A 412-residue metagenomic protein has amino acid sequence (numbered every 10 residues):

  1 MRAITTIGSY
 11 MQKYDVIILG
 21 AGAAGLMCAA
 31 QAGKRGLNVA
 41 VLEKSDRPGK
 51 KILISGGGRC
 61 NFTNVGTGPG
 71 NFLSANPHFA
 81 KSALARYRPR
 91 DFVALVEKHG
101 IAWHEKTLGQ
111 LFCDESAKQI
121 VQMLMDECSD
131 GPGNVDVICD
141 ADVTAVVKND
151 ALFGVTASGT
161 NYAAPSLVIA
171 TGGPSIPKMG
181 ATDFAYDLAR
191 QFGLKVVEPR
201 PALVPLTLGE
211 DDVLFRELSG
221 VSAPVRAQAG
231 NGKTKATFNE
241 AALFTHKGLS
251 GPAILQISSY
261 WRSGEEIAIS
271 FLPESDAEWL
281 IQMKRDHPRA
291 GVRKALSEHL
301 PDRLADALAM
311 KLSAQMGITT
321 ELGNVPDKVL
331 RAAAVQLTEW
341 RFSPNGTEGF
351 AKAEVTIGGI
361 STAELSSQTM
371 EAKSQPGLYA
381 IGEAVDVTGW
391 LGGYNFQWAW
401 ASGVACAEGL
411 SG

Functional and structural regions predicted by a protein language model:
Y14-V41, C406-S411: N-terminal Rossmann-like FAD-binding beta1-loop-alpha1 element of flavoenzymes
I17-L19, L42, V143, Y162-K178 (+3 more regions): Short hydrophobic core segments
D46-P48, L53-I54, T63-P69, A102 (+2 more regions): An anion/pyrophosphate-binding glycine-rich loop and adjacent beta-alpha core in soluble alpha-beta enzymes
G57-T107: Glycine-rich active-site loop/strand segments that organize a redox cofactor
R86-S166: Feature captures the FAD/FMN-dependent oxidoreductase FAD-binding
C139, M310-T388: A glycine-rich dinucleotide-binding beta-alpha-beta segment and adjacent secondary-structure elements that constitute
S166-D212: Glycine-rich loop(s) and the adjacent beta-strand/alpha-helix scaffold that form part
S175-F192, V387-G412: A conserved FAD-binding loop/helix module that cradles the flavin
